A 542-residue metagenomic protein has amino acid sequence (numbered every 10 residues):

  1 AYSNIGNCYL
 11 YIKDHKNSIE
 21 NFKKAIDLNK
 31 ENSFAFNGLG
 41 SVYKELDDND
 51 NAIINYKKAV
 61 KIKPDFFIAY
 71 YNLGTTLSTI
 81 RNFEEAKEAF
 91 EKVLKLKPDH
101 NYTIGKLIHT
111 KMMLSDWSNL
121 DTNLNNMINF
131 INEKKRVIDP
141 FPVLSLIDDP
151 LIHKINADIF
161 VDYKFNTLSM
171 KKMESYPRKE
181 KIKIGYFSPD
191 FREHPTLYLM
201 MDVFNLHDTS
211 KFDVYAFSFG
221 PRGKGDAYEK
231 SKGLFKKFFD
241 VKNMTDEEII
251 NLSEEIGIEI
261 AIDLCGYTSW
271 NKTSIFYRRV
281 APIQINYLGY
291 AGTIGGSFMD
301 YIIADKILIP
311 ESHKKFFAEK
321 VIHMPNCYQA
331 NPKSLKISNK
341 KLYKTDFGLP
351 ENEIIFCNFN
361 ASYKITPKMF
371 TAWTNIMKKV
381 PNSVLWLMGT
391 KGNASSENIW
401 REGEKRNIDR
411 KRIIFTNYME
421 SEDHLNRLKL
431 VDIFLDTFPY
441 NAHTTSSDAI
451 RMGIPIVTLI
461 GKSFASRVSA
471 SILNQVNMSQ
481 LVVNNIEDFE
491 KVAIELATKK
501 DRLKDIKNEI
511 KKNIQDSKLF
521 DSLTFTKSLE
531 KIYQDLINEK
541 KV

Functional and structural regions predicted by a protein language model:
A1-G348, A361, T371, E404-I408 (+7 more regions): Alpha-helical solenoid repeat scaffolds of the TPR/TPR-like class and their adjacent stem/linker regions that mediate
E180-K183, P350-C357, S383-V384: Charged active-site motifs of nucleotide-sugar-dependent glycosyltransferases
K211-D213, T374-K405, R410: A conserved nucleotide-sugar
C357-K368: Substrate-binding clefts and catalytic carboxylate motifs of secreted carbohydrate-active enzymes
L435, A449: Donor-sugar nucleotide-binding helix/loop cap in glycosyltransferases
I450-R451, N474: Short alpha-helix at the nucleotide-sugar/activated-sugar donor binding site of glycosyltransferases and closely
L459-I460, A465-S466: Conserved acidic donor-binding loop of glycosyltransferase catalytic domains
S466-N477, V482: Short acidic/histidine- and often glycine-rich active-site loop of Leloir-type glycosyltransferases that engages
